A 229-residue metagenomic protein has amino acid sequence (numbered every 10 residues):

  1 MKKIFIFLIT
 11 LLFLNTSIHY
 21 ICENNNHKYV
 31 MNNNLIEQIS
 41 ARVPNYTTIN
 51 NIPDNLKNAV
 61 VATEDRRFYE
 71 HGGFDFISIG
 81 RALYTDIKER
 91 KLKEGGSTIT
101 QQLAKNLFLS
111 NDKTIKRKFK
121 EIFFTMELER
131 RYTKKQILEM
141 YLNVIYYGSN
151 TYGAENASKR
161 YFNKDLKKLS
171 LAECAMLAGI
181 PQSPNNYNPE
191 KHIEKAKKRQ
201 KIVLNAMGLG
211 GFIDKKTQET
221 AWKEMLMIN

Functional and structural regions predicted by a protein language model:
M1-N229: Juxtamembrane regions of bacterial inner-membrane/periplasmic proteins, predominantly the peptidoglycan biogenesis
